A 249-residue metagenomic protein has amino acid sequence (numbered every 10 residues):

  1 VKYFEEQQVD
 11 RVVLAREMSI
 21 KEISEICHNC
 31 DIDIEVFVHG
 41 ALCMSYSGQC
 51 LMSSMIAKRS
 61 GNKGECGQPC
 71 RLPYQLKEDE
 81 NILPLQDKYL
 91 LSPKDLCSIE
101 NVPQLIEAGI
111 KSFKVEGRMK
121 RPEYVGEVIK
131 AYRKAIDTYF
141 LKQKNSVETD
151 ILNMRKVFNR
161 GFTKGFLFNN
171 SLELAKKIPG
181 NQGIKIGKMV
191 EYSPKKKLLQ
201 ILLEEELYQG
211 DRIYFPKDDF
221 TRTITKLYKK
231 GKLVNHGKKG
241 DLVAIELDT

Functional and structural regions predicted by a protein language model:
K2-E5, V9-T249: Surface-exposed amphipathic alpha-helical tracts and adjacent flexible/coil segments at the periphery of soluble enzymes
